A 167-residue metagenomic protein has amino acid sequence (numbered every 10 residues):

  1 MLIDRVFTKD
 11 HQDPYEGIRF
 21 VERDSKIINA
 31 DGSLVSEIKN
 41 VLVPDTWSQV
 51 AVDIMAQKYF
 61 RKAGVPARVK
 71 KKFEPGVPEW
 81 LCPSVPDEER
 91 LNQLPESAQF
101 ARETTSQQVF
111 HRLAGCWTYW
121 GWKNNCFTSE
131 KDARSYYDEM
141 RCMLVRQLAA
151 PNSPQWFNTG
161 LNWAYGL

Functional and structural regions predicted by a protein language model:
M1-L167: Extended catalytic cores of very large enzyme megasubunits
